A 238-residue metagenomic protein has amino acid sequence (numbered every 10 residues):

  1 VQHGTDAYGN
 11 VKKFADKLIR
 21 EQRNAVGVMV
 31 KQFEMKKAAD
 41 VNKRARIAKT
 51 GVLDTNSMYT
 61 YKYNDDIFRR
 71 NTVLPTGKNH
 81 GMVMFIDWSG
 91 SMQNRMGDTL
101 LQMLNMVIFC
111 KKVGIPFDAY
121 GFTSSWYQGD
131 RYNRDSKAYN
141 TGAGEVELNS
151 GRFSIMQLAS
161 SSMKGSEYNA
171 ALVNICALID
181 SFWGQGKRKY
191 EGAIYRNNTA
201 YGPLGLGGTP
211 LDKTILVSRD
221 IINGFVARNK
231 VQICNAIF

Functional and structural regions predicted by a protein language model:
V1-F238: Acidic, glycine-rich A-domain
